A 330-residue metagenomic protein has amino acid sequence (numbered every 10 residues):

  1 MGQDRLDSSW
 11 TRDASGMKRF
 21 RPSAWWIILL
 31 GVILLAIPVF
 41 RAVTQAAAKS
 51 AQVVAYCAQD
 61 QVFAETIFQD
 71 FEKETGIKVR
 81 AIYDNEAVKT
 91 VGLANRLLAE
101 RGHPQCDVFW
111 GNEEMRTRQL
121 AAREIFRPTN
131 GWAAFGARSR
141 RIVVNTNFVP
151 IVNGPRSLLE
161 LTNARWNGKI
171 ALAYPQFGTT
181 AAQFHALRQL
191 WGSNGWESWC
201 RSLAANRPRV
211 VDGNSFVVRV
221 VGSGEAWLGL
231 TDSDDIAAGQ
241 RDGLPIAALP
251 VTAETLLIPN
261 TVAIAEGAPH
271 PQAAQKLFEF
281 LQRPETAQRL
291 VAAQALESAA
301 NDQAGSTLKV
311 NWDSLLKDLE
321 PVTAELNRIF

Functional and structural regions predicted by a protein language model:
A24-W26, P38-A42, A47-R118: Early extracytoplasmic/lumenal segment of secretory-pathway proteins
Y56-Q59, Y83, W132, V144-T146 (+3 more regions): Short beta-strand->loop
P104-F109, I125-V144, L159, K169-L172: A structural signal for short loop-to-beta-strand junctions that line the ligand-binding cleft of periplasmic/secreted
R127-A134, L159, L228, L244-L256 (+1 more regions): Short beta-strand->loop
R141-F148, I258-A273, R289: A bilobed periplasmic-binding-protein/Venus flytrap-type ligand-binding module shared by bacterial periplasmic
P175, T179-A182, A186-V251: Ligand-binding pocket segment of bilobal, Venus flytrap-like solute-binding proteins
N194-W196, S298-F330: An extracytoplasmic/periplasmic, membrane-proximal ligand-sensing/linker region
A265-S314: Mature extracytoplasmic/periplasmic domains
